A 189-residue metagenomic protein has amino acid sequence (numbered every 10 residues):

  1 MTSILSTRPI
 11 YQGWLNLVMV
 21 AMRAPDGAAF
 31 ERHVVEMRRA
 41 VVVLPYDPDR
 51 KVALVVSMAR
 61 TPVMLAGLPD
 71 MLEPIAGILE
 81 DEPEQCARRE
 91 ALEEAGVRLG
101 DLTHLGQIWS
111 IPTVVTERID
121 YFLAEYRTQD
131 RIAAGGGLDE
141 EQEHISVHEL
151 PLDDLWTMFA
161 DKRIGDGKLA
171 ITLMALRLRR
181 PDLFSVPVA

Functional and structural regions predicted by a protein language model:
M1-S6, G67-D70, H104, P112 (+1 more regions): Nudix hydrolase/Nudix homology domain
R8-R50: Acidic, metal-coordinating catalytic segment for phosphate/diphosphate chemistry, firing primarily on the Nudix
P9-Q12, V63-L65, W109-D120: Acidic pyrophosphate-coordinating catalytic loop
V18-D26, I111-A133: Active-site-adjacent beta-strand/loop module that shapes the phosphate/pyrophosphate-binding cleft
M19-R23, P45, L123-E125, E149-P151 (+1 more regions): Short, well-ordered beta-strand micro-motif
R32-R38, L44, D49-R89, R131 (+3 more regions): Conserved Nudix-box catalytic region and its N-terminal flanking loop in Nudix hydrolases and closely related
I78-L79, L99, I108, Y126-R127: Hydrophobic pocket-lining residues within nucleotide cofactor-binding pockets
E84-Q85, A95-L105, V115: Short, structured loop/turn "capping" segments at alpha-beta junctions
